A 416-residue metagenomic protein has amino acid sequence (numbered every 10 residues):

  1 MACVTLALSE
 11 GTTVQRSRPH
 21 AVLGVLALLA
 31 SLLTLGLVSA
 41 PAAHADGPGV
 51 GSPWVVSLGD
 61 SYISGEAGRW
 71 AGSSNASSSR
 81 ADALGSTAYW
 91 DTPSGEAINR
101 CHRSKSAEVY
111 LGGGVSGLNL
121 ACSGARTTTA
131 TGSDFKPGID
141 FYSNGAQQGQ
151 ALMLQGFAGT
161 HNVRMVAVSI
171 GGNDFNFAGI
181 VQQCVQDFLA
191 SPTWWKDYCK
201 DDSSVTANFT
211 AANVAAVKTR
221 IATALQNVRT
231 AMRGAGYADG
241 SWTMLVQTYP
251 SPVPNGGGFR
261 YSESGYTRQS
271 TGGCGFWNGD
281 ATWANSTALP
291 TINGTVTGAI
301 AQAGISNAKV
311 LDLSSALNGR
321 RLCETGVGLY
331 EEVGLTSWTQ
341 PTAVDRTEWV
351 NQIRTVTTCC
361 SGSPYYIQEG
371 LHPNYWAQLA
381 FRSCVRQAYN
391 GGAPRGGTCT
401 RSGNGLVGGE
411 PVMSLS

Functional and structural regions predicted by a protein language model:
M1-A45: Secretory targeting and sorting signals
A43-G49, C399-S416: Composition-driven, intrinsically disordered low-complexity tracts enriched in small residues
P48-G49, G65-A71, T129-S133, F177-Q182 (+1 more regions): Short, solvent-exposed loop/turn and secondary-structure capping segments
P53-W70, A81, N173-F175, Y375: Catalytic nucleophile-elbow at a beta strand-turn-alpha helix junction centered on a G-D-S/GDSL motif, marking
S61-G65, C122-T128, G172-F177, P250-P254 (+1 more regions): Solvent-exposed loop/turn segments at secondary-structure junctions within structured extracellular/periplasmic domains
S77-A216: Conserved SGNH/GDSL esterase-like catalytic core that processes O-acyl groups on lipids and polysaccharides
E108-G117, V217-M244, D280, N285-D312: A structural motif corresponding to the C-terminal end of an alpha-helix and its immediate exit/capping segment
S251-H372: Mobile gating loops/cap/lid regions near enzyme active sites that modulate substrate access
